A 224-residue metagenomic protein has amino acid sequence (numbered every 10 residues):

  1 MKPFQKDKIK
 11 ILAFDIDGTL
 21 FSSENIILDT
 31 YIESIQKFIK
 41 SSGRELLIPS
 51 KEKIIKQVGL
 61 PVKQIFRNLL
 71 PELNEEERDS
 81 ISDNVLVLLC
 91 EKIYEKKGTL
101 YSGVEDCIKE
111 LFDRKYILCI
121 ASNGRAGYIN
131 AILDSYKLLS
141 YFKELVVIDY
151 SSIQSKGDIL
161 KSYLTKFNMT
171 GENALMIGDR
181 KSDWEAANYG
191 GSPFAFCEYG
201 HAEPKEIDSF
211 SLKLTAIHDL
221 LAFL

Functional and structural regions predicted by a protein language model:
Q5-D7, D113-Y116, F167-E172: Glycine-rich phosphate-binding loop signature in dinucleotide/nucleotide-binding domains
D7-S102: N-terminal helical cap/lid subdomain that shapes the substrate entry/recognition surface in HAD-like hydrolases
I11, K156-W184: Conserved Lys-Pro-Asp/Glu-containing loop-to-beta segment of HAD-superfamily phosphomonoesterases, centered on
S50, E77, S140-E144, G171-L175: Short acidic capping loops at alpha-helix termini that bridge into adjacent secondary structure
I54, L139-Q154: A short, structured active-site edge motif that brings together acidic residues
E91-I120, N130, G157: Short, acidic loop-to-helix structural element flanking the phosphoryl-transfer center in phosphate-processing enzymes
S122-G124: Conserved phosphate-coupling serine/threonine residues in phosphotransfer and NTP-handling enzymes
L175-K213: Acidic, Mg2+-coordinating phosphoryl-transfer loop and its flanking beta/alpha structural elements, shared across
